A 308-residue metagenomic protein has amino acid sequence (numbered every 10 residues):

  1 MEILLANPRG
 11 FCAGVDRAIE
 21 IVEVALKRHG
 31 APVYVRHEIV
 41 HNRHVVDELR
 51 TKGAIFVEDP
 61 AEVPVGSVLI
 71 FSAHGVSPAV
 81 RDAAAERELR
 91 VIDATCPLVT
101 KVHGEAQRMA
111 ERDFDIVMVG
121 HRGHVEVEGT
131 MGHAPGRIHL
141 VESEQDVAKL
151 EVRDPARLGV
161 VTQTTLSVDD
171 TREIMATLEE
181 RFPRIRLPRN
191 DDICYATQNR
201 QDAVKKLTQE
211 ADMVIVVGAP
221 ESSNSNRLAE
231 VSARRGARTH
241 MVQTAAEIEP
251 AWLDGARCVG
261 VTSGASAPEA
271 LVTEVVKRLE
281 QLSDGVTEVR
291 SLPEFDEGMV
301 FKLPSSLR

Functional and structural regions predicted by a protein language model:
M1-A265, E269-R308: The feature marks the mature, well-folded catalytic cores of soluble enzymes
